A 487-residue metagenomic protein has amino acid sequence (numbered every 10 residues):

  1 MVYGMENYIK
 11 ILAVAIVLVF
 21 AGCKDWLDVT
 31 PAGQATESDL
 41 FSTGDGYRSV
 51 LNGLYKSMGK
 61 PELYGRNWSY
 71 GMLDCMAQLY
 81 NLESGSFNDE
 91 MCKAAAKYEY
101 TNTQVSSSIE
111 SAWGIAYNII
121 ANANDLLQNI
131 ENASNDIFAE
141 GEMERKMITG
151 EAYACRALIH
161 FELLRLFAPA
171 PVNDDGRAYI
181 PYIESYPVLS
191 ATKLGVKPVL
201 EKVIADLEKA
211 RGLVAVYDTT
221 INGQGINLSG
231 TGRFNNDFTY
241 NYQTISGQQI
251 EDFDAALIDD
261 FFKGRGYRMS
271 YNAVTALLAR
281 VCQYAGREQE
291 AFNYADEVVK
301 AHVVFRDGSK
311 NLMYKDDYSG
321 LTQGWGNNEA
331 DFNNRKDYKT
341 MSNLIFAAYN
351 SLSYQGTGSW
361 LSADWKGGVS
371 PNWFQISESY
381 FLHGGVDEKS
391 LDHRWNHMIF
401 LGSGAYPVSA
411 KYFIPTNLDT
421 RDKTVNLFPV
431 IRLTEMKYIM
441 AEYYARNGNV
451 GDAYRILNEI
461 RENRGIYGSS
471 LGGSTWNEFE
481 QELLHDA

Functional and structural regions predicted by a protein language model:
M1-A32: Bacterial Sec-dependent N-terminal signal peptides
C23-Y80, Y100, A295, N350 (+4 more regions): Membrane-proximal, proline-rich intrinsically disordered regions
K24, E208, T219, Y271-K310: Aromatic-residue-lined binding/catalytic grooves and analogous aromatic/hydrophobic interfacial grooves in multimeric
R48, M58, N88-F167, P187-E201 (+5 more regions): Conserved, well-structured interaction surfaces
Q104-S108, V216, I226-A255, F262 (+4 more regions): Elongated scaffold/linker segments in the mid-to-C-terminal portions of large proteins
L164-P171, D218, Y284-R287, R446-G448: Short coil/turn linking the two alpha-helices of tandem helical-hairpin repeats
